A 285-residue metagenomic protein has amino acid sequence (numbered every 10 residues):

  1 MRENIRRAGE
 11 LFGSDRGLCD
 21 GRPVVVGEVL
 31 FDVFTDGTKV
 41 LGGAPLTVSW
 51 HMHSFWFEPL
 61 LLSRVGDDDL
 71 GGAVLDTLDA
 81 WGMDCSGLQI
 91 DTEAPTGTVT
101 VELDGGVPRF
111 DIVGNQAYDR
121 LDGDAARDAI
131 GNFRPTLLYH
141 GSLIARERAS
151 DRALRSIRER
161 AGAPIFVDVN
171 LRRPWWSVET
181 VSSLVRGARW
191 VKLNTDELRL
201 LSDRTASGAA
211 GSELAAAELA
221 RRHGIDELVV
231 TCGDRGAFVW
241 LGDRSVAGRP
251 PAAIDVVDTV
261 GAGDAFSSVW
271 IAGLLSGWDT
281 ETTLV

Functional and structural regions predicted by a protein language model:
M1-D84, V256: Glycine-rich phosphate/adenosyl-contacting loop at the front of the ribokinase-like
R2-G21, T205, A209-V285: Conserved phosphate-binding/catalytic region of the ribokinase-like
D20, W56, R134-T136, G162-A163 (+2 more regions): Short, well-ordered alpha-helix to beta-strand connector turns
F31, E58-S142: Conserved N-terminal subdomain of the carbohydrate kinase-like
A129-G131, I157, S183-L184, R221: Structural alpha-helical scaffold elements that stabilize or flank donor/cofactor-binding regions in carbohydrate
L137-L214, R235-A237: Conserved beta-alpha-beta core of the PfkB/ribokinase-like small-molecule kinase fold
